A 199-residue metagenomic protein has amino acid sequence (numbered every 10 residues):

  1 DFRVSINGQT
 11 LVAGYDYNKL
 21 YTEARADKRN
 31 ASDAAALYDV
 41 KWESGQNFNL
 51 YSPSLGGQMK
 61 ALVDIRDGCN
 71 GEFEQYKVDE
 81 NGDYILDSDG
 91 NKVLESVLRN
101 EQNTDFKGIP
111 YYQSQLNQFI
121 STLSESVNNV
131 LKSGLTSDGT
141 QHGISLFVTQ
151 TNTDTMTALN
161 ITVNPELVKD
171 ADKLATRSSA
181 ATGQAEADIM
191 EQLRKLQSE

Functional and structural regions predicted by a protein language model:
D1-E199: Structural signature of extracellular appendage/secretion-system components
